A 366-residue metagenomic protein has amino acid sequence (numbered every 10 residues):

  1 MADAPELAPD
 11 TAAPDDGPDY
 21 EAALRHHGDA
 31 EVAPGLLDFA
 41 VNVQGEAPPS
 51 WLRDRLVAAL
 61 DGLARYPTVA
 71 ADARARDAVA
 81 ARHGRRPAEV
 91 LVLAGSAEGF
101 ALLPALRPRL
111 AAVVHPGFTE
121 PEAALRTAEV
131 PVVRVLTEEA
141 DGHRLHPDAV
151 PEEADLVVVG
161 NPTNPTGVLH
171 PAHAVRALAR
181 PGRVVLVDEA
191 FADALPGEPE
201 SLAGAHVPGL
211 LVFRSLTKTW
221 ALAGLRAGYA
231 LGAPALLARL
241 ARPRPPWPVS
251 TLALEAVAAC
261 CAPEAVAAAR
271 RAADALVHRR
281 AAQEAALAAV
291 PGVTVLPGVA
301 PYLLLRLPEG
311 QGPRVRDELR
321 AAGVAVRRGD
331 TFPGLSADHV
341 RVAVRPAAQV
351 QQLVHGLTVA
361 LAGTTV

Functional and structural regions predicted by a protein language model:
M1-Y66, E153, R183: N-terminal "arm"/small-domain region of PLP-dependent enzymes with the aminotransferase-like
A2, A321-A322, P333-V366: PLP-dependent enzyme catalytic core of the Aspartate aminotransferase-like
A47-P49, A70-A73, G209-A289, T294-V295: PLP-dependent aminotransferase class I/II
L52-A94, R279-R280: Conserved N-terminal alpha-helix of the aminotransferase class I/II PLP-enzyme fold
D72-V79, P87-A111, G228, P301: Conserved beta-loop-alpha segment that forms the PLP phosphate-binding cup at the N-terminus of a helix
P104-R126, P131, E138: Conserved PLP-anchoring active-site segment centered on the Schiff-base-forming lysine
V133, T137-P196: Active-site phosphate-binding strand-loop segment of PLP-dependent enzymes
L276-V277, L287-A322: Conserved PLP-binding catalytic core of the aspartate aminotransferase-like
